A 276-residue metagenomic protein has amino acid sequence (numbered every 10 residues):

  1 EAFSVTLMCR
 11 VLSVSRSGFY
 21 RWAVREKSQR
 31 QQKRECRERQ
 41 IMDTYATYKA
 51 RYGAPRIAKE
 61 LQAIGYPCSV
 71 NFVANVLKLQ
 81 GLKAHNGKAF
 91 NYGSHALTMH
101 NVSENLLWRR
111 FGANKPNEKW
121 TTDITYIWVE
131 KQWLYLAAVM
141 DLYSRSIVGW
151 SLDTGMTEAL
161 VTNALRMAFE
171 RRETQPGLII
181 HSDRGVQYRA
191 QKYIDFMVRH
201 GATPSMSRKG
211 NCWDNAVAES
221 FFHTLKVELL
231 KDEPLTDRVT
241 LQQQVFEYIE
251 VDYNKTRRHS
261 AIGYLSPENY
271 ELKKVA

Functional and structural regions predicted by a protein language model:
E1-A276: Charged DNA-binding/catalytic regions of mobile-element recombinases
